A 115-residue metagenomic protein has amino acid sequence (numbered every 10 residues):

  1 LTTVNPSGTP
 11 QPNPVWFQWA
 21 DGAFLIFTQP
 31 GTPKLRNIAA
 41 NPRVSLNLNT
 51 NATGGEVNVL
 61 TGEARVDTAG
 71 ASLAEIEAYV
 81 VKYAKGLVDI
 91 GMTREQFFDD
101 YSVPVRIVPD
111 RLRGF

Functional and structural regions predicted by a protein language model:
L1-P30, R36-I38, V44-L48, V57-L60: Short beta-strand segments
P12, N41-P42, Y83, R111: Generic short alpha-helical hydrophobic face used as a protein-protein interaction/packing hotspot
G31-T32, G91: Structural motif corresponding to alpha-helix initiation and N-cap regions
L35, N41, L73-E77: Generic internal hydrophobic packing segments that stabilize the cores of diverse globular domains
A39-A40, F98: Alpha-helix boundary recognition
T50-A52: Short, charged beta-turn/beta-strand-edge "cap" motif at the junction between a beta-strand and an adjacent loop
E56-F115: Charged, gly/pro-rich active-site loop segments
